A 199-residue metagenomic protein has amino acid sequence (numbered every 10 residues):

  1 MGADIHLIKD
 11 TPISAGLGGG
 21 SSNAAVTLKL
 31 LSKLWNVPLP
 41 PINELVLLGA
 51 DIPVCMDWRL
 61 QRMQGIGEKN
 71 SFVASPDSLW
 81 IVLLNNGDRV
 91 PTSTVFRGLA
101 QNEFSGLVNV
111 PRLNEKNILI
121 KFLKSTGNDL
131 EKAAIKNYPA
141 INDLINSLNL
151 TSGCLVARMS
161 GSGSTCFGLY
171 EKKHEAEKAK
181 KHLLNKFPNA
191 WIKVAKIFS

Functional and structural regions predicted by a protein language model:
M1-I5, N146-S147: Short, contiguous, well-ordered secondary-structure segments
A3-A15, C154-A157: Short pre-catalytic strand/loop immediately N-terminal to key active-site residues, enriched for Gly-Thr
A15-I42: DPxDG-like acidic metal-binding loop motif
K33-V156, L169-S199: ATP-dependent small-molecule kinase catalytic core of the GHMP/sugar-kinase superfamily and closely related
S164-T165: Conserved glycine-rich beta-strand-loop-beta hairpin in the small C-terminal domain of fold type I
